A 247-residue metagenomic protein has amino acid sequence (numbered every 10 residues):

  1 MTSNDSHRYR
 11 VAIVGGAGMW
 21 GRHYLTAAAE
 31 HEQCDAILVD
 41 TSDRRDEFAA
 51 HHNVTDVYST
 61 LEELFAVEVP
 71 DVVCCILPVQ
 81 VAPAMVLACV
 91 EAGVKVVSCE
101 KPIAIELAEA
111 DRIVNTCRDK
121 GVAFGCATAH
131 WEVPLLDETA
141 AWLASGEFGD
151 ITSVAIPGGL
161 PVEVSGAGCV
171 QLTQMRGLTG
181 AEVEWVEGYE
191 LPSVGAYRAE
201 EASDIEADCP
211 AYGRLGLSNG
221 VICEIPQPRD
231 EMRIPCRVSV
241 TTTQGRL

Functional and structural regions predicted by a protein language model:
M1-H52: N-terminal Rossmann-like dinucleotide-binding module
H7-Y9, K95, V122, T152: Nucleotide donor/acceptor-binding cores
V14-G15, V39, I76, A127 (+1 more regions): Short hydrophobic segments within beta-strands
L25-T26, D46, E62, L172-R176: Active-site phosphate/pyrophosphate- and oxyanion-stabilizing loops and adjacent acidic/basic residues in soluble
H52-T116: Beta-loop-alpha module in the N-terminal Rossmann-like domain of NAD(P)-dependent dehydrogenases, especially those
F65, V72, I103-L172: A contiguous active-site-proximal alpha/beta segment in oxidoreductase catalytic domains
A155-P235, S239: Rossmann-like dinucleotide-binding domain that binds NAD(P)(H)
S239-L247: C-terminal glycine/acidic-rich active-site capping loop/insertion
